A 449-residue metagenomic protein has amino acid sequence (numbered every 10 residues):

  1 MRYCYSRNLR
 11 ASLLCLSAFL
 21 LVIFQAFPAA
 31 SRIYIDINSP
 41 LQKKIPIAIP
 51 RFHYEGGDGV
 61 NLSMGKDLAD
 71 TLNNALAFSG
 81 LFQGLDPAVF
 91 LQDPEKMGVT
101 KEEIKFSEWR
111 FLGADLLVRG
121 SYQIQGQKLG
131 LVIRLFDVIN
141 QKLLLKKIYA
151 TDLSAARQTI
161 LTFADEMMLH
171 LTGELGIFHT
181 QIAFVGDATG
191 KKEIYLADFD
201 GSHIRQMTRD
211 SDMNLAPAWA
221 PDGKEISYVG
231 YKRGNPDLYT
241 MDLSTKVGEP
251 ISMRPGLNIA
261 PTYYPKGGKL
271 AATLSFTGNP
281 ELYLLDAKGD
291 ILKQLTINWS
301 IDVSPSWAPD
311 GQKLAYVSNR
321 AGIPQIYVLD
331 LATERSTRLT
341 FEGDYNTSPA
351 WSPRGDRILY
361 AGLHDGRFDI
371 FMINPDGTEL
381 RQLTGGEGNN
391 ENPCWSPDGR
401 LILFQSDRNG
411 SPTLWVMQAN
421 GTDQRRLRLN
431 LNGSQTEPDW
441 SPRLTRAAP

Functional and structural regions predicted by a protein language model:
I33, V99-E166: Amphipathic beta-strand/beta-sheet edge segments enriched in Tyr/Trp
D36-I104, V118, Y122: Short beta-strand->alpha-helix linker/helix-N-cap micro-motif that forms a surface specificity/interaction loop
I139, D198-S202, D242-K246, D286-D290 (+3 more regions): Short loop/turn segments that connect beta-strands within beta-propeller blades
L175, G186-E193, R209-D212, V229-L238 (+12 more regions): A flexible loop/linker signature enriched in serine peptidases of the S9 family
I177-F178, P221-D222, P265-K266, P309-D310 (+3 more regions): Residue-level detector of Asp-centered blade-edge/turn motifs that repeat once per structural unit in beta-propeller
I182, I226, L270-A271, G311-A315 (+2 more regions): Hydrophobic beta-strand positions that form the internal "hydrophobic ladder" of WD40/Gbeta-like beta-propeller blades
S411-P449: Blade-level signature of beta-propeller repeat domains, shared across WD40, Kelch, NHL, RCC1 and BNR/Asp-box propellers
